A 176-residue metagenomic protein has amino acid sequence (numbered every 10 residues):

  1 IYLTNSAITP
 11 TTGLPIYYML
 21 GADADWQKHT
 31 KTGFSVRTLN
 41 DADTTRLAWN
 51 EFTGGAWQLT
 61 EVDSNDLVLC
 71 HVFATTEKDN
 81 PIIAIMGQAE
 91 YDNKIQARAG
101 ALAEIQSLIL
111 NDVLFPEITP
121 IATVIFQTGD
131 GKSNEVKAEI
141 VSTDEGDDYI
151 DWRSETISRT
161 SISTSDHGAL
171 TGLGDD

Functional and structural regions predicted by a protein language model:
I1-S161: Beta-strand-rich solenoidal segments
E155-D176: Fibrous stalk/shaft segments of extracellular and virion attachment machinery
